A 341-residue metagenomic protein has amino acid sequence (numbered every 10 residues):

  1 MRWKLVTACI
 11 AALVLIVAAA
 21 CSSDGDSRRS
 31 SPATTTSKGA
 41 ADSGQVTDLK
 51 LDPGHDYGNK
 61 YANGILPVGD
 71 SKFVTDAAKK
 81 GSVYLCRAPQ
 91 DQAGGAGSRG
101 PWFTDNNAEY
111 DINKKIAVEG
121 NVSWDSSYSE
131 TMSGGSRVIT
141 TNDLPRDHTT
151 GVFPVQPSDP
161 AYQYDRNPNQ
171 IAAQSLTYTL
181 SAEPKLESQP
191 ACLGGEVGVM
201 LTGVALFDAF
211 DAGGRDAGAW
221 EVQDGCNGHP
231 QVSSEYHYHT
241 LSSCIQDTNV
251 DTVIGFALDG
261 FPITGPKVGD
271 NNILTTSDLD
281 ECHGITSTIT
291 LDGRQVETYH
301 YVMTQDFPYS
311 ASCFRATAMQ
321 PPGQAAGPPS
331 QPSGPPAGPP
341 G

Functional and structural regions predicted by a protein language model:
R2-S22, T35-S37: Secretory targeting and sorting signals
C21-V46: Short, low-complexity, disordered segments immediately C-terminal to signal peptides in bacterial exported proteins
K38-G213: Solvent-exposed N-terminal domain segments of exported/luminal and surface proteins
D42-P53, Y57, I273, S277-G341: Long, compositionally biased interface segments
L176-E183, M200-A205, V232-C244, R294-P308: Extracellular/lumenal glycan-associated surfaces
G214-D224, V232-T275: Short helix-loop boundary/capping segments
